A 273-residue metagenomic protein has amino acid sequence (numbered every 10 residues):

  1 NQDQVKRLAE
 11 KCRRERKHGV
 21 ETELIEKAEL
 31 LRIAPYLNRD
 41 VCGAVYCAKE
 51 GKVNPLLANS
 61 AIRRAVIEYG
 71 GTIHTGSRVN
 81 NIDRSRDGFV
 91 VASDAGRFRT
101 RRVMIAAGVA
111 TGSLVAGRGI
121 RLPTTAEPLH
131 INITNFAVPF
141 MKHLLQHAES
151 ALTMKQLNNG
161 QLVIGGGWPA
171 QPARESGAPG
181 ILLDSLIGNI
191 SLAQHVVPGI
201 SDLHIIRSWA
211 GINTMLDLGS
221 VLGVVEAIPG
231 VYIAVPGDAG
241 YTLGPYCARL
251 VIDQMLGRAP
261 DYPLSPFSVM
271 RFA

Functional and structural regions predicted by a protein language model:
N1-E29, I33, A151, L192: Dinucleotide-binding Rossmann-like beta1-alpha1 core, especially the glycine-rich loop that anchors the ADP
D3, A34-C42, D83-V90, T214-G219 (+1 more regions): A short, glycine/Asx- and small/polar-enriched loop/turn that sits immediately N-terminal to a beta-strand
K11-C12, T22-Y69, A170-E175, P229 (+1 more regions): Helix-loop-beta segment of a Rossmann-like dinucleotide-binding subdomain
E23-E26, T72-H74, H204-I206: General small-molecule cofactor/ligand-binding pocket signal
V45-R102: Helical element adjacent to the flavin cofactor pocket in flavoenzyme catalytic cores
P55, H195-A273: C-terminal catalytic lobe of FAD-dependent flavoproteins
S93, R97-K142, Y262: Central helical "cap/lid" subdomain
V138-P229: Active-site lid/adjacent beta-loop-alpha segment flanking the redox-cofactor pocket in flavoenzymes
